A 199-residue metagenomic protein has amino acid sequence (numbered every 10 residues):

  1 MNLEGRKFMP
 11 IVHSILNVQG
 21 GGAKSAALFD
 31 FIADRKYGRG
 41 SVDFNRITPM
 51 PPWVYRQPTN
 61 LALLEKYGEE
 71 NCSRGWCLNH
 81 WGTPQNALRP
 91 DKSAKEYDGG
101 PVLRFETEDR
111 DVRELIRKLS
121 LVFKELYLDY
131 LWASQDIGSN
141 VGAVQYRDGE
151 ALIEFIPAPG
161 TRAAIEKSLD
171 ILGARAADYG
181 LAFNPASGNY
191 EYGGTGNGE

Functional and structural regions predicted by a protein language model:
N2-E199: Intrinsic low-complexity, intrinsically disordered or marginally ordered coil/linker segments
